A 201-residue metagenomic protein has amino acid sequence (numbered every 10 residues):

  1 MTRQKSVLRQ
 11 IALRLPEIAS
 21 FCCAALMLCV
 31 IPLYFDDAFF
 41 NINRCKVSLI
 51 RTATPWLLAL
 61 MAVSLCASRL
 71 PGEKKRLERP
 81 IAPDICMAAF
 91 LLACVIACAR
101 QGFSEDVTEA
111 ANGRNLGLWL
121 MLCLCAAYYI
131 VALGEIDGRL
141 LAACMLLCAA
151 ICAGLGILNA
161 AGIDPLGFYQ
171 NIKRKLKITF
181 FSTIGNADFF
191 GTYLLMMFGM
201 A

Functional and structural regions predicted by a protein language model:
M1-R14: Short, Lys/Arg-rich, polar N-terminal cytosolic tail immediately upstream of the first transmembrane signal-anchor
A12, P16-A19, S64: Generic L/I/V-rich hydrophobic alpha-helical segments across diverse proteins
P16-A24, P80-A93, Y129-I157: Interfacial loop-to-transmembrane-helix boundary motif in multi-pass membrane proteins
M27, I31-P32, R51-P71, C94 (+2 more regions): Central hydrophobic cores of alpha-helical transmembrane segments in multi-pass inner-membrane proteins across all
I31-W56, R76-I81, A93-C123, L133-I136 (+2 more regions): Interfacial transmembrane-helix termini
C86, G185-M200: Alpha-helical transmembrane segments at the extracellular/periplasmic loop-to-helix junctions of multi-pass membrane
L120-A127, L146-A153, L194-F198: Membrane-embedded alpha-helical core segments of multi-pass
